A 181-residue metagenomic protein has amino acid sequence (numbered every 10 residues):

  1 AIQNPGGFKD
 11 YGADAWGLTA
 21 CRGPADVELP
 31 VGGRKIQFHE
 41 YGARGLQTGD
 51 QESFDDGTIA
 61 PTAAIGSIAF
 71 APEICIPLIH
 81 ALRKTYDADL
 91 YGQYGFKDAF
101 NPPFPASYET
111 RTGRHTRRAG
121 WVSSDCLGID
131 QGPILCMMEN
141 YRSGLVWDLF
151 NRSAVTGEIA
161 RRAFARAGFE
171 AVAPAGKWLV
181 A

Functional and structural regions predicted by a protein language model:
A1-A181: Ser/Thr/Asn(+Pro)-rich, low-complexity disordered segments
